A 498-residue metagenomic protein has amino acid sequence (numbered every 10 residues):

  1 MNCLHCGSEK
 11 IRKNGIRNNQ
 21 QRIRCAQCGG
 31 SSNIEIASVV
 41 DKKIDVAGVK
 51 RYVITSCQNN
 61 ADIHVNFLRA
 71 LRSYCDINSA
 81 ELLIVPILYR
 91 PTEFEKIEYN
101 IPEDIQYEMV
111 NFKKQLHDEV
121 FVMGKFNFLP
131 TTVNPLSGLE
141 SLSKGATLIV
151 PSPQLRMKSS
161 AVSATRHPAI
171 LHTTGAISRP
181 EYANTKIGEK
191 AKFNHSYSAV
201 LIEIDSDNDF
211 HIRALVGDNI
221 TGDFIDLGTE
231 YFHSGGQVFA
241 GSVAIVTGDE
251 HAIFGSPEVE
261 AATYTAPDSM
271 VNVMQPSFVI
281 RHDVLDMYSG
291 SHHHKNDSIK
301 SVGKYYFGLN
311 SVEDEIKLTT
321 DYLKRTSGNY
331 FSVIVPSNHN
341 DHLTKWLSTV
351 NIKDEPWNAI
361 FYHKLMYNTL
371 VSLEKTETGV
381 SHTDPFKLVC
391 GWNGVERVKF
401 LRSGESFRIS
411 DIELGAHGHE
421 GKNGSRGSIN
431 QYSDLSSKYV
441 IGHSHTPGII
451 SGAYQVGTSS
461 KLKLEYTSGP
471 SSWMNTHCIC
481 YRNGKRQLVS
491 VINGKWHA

Functional and structural regions predicted by a protein language model:
H5-S8, Q27: Short, cysteine/histidine-rich loop/knuckle motifs that typically chelate Zn2+
E9-K13, I34-E35: Short, non-ligating residues that shape and space the ligands of small metal-coordination modules and catalytic
N18-S31: Cysteine-rich micro-motifs
S38-Q115, P135, S256-G379: Core catalytic region of metal-dependent phosphoesterases/phosphodiesterases, especially metallo-beta-lactamase-like
I54-N60, I87-Y89, G124-N127, P151-Q154 (+8 more regions): Active-site metal-binding loops of divalent metal-dependent hydrolases
E119-V120, F126-N208, I412-S490, G494: Conserved beta-sheet core of the metallophosphoesterase superfamily
K192, T349-E413: Active-site-proximal loop/helix segment associated with metal-binding centers of metalloenzymes
